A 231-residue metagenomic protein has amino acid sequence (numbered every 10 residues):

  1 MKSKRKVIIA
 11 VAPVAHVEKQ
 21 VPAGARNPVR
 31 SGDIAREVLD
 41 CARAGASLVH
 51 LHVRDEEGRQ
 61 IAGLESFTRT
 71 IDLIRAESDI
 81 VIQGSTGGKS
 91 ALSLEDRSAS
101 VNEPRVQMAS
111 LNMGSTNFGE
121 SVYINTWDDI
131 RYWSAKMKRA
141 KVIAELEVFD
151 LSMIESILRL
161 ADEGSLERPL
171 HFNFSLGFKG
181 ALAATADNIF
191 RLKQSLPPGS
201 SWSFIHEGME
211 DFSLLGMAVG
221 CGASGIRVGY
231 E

Functional and structural regions predicted by a protein language model:
M1-R26, S110-N117: N-terminal small/glycine-rich loop or linker at the start of catalytic domains across soluble metabolic enzymes
S3, R59-T86, Y132-R139, F190-G199: Alpha-helix-loop-beta-strand connector modules within alpha/beta enzyme cores
V7-A12, D33-L51: N-terminal glycine-rich anion-binding loops that anchor highly charged ligand groups
V11, A46-E56, I82-T86, E147 (+1 more regions): Short beta-strand segments at enzyme active-site cores
R30-D40, L92-N102, D211-L215: Short, acidic/polar
R43-A46, D79, V106, A223: A structural motif
S47-T70, F118, S175-L176: Glycine-rich, proline-tolerant flexible connector loops at the mouths of alpha/beta enzymes
M108-G229: Catalytic alpha/beta core domains of metabolic enzymes, predominantly
